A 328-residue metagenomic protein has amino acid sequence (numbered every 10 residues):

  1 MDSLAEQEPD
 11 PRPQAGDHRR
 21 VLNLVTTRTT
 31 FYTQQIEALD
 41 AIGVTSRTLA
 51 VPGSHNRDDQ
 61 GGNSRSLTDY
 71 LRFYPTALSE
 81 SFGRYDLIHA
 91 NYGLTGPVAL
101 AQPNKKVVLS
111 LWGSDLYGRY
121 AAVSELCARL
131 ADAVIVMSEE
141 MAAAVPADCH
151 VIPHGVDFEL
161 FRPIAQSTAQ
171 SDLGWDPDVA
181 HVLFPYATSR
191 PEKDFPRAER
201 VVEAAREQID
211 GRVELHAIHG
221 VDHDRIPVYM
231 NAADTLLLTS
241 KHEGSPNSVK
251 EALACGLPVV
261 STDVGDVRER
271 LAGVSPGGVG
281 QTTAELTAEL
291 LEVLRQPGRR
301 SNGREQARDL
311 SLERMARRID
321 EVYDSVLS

Functional and structural regions predicted by a protein language model:
T30, R295-S325: A charged, aromatic-enriched C-terminal amphipathic alpha-helix characteristic of glycosyltransferases across folds
A90-T95: Short His-centered aromatic/hydrophobic patch
R129-Q166: Donor nucleotide-sugar binding/catalytic pocket of nucleotide-sugar-dependent glycosyltransferases
D172-K193, E199-E203: Conserved donor-binding/catalytic core segment of Leloir-type glycosyltransferases
V228-A233, I319: Short alpha-helical donor nucleotide-sugar binding micro-motif in glycosyltransferases
K241: Aromatic "clamp/platform" in nucleotide-sugar-dependent glycosyltransferases that forms part of the donor/acceptor
P258-S261: Short hydrophobic beta-strand element within catalytic cores of glycosyltransferases and related nucleotide-activated
G273-E285, L291-P297: Conserved acidic donor-binding segment of nucleotide-sugar-dependent glycosyltransferases
